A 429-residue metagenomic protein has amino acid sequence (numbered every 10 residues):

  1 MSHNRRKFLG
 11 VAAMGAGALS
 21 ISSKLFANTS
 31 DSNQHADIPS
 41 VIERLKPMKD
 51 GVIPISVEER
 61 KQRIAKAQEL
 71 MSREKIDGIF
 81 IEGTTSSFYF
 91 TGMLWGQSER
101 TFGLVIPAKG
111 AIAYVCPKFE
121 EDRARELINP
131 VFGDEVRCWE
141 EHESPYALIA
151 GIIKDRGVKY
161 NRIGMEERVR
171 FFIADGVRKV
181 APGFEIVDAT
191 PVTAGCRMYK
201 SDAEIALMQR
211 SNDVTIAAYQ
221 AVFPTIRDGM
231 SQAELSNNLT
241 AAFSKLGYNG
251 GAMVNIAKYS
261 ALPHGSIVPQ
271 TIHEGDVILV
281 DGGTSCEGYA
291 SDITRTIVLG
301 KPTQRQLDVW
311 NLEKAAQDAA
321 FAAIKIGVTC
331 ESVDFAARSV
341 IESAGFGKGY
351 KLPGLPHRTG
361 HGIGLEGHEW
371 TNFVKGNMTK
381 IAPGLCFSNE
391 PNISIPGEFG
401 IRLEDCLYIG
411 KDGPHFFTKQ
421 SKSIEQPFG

Functional and structural regions predicted by a protein language model:
S2-G429: Active-site neighborhoods and metal-handling regions in enzymes and metal-associated proteins
